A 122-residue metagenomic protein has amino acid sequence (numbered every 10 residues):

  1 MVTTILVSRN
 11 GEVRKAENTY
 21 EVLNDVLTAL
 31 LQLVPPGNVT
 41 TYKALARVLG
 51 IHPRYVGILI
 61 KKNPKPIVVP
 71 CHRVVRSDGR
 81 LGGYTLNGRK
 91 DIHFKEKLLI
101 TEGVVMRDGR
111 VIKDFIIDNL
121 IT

Functional and structural regions predicted by a protein language model:
V2-T122: Nucleic acid-binding interface residues in structured DNA/RNA-binding domains, emphasizing the DNA-engaging scaffolds
